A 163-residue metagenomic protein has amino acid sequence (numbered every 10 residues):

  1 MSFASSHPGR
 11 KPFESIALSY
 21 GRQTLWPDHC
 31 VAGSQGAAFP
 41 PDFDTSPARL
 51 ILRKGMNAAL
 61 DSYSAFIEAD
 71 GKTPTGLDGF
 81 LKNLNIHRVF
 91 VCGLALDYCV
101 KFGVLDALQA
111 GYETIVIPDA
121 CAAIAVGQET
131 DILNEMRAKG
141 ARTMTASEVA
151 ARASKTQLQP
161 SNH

Functional and structural regions predicted by a protein language model:
M1-R88: Active-site alpha/beta core segments
D44, L108, R137: Anion (oxyanion) recognition and catalysis
L52-G55, I117, M144: Hydrophobic residues at beta-strand termini and immediately following loops that shape nucleotide-binding pockets
A69, L96, A110, L133: Catalytic phosphate/metal-binding cores of nucleic-acid and nucleotide-processing enzymes, i.e., regions that mediate
F90-G93, E113-V126: A short glycine-rich beta-strand->turn/loop micro-motif centered on a GG-aromatic cluster
Y98-Q109: Histidine-anchored nucleotide/phosphate-binding helix
I124-A138: Active-site-proximal loop->helix
G140-R152: Short acidic-hydrophobic, aromatic-tinged amphipathic segments that line or gate anion-handling sites
